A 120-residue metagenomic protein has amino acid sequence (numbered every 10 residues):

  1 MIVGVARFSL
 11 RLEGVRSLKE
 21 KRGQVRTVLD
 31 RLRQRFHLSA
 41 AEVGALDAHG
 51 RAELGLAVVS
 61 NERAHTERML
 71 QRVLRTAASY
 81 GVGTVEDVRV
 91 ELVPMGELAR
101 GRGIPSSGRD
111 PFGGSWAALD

Functional and structural regions predicted by a protein language model:
I2-D120: Long, contiguous binding/interaction regions
